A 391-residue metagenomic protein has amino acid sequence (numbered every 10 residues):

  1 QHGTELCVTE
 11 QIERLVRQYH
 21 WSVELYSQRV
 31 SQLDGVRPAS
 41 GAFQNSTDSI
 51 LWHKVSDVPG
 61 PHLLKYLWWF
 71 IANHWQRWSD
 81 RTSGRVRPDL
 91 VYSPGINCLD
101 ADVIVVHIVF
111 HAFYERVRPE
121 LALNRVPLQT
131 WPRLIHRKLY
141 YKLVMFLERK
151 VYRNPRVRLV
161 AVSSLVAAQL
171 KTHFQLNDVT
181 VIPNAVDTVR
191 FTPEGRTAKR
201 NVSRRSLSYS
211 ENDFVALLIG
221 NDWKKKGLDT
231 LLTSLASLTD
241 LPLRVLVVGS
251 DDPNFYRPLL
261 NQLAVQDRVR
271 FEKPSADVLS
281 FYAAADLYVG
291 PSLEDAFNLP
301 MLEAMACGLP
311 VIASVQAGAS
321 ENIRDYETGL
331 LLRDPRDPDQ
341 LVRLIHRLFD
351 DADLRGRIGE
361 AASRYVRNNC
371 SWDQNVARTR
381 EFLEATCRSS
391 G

Functional and structural regions predicted by a protein language model:
E5-E10, F214-S237, N254, D339: A conserved mid-protein helix/loop that constitutes part of the nucleotide-sugar donor-binding site
T130-V160: Membrane-proximal helix-turn-helix segments that form the acceptor-binding/catalytic region of lipid-linked
L165, A185: Carbohydrate-associated surface elements
Y256-P274: Nucleotide-activated donor-binding/catalytic signature segment of Leloir-type glycosyltransferases, i.e., the conserved
P274-S275, F281-A285: Short alpha-helical donor nucleotide-sugar binding micro-motif in glycosyltransferases
L293: Aromatic "clamp/platform" in nucleotide-sugar-dependent glycosyltransferases that forms part of the donor/acceptor
P310-A313, I323: Short hydrophobic beta-strand element within catalytic cores of glycosyltransferases and related nucleotide-activated
S320-H346, D353-L354: Change "using UDP/GDP/dTDP sugars" to "using nucleotide sugars
